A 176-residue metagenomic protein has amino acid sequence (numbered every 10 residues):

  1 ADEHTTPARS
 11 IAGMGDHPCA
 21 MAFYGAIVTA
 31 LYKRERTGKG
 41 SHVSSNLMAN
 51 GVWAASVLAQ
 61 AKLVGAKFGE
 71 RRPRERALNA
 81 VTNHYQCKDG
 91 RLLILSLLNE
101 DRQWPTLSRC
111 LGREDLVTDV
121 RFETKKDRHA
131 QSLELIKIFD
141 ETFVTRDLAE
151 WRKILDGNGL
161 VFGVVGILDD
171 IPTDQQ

Functional and structural regions predicted by a protein language model:
A1-L93, L97: Active-site-adjacent "lid/gating" segments in soluble enzymes
P18, P105, A149, L168-D169: Residues in well-ordered alpha-helical elements
G51, A130-Q131, D170-D174: Beta-rich nucleic-acid/ligand-interaction surfaces
V81-N158, F162: Aromatic-enriched alpha-helical interface/lid elements that frame and gate functional surfaces
D156-Q176: Conserved PLP cofactor-binding pocket of PLP-dependent enzymes
